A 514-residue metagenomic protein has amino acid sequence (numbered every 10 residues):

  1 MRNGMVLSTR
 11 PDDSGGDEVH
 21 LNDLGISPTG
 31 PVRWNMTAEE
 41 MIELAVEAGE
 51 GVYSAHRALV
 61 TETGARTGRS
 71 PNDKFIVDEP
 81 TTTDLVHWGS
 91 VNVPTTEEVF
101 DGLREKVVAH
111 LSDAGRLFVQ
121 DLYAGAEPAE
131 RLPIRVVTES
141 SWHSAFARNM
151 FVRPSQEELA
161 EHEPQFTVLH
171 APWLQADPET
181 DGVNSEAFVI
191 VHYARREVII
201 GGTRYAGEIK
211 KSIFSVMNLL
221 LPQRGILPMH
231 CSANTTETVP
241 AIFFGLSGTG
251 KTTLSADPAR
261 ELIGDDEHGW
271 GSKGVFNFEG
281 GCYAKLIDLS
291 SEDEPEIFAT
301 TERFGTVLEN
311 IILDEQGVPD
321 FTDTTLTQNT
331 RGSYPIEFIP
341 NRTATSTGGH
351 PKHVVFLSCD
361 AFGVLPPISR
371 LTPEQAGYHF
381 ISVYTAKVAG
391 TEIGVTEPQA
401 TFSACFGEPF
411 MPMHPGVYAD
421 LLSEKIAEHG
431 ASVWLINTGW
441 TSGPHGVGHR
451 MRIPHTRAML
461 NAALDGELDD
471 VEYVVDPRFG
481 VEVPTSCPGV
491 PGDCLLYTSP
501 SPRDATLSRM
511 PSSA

Functional and structural regions predicted by a protein language model:
R2-E158: N-terminal accessory targeting/assembly segments
E163-P178, Y193-R196: Low-complexity, highly charged intrinsically disordered N-terminal segments that act as targeting/localization
G182-L219: Charged, amphipathic alpha-helical linker segments immediately N-terminal to NTP-binding catalytic cores
Q223-A233: Pre-Walker A adenine-sensing motif
E237-I263: Glycine-rich phosphate-binding P-loop
G271-T324: Conserved nucleotide-sensing/catalytic segment adjacent to the nucleotide-binding pocket in NTP-handling enzymes
E315, P319-A404: Glycine-rich, aromatic-lined ligand/substrate-binding cores of catalytic and carbohydrate-binding domains
Y497-P502: Conserved small/polar residues in nucleotide/adenosyl-binding loops
